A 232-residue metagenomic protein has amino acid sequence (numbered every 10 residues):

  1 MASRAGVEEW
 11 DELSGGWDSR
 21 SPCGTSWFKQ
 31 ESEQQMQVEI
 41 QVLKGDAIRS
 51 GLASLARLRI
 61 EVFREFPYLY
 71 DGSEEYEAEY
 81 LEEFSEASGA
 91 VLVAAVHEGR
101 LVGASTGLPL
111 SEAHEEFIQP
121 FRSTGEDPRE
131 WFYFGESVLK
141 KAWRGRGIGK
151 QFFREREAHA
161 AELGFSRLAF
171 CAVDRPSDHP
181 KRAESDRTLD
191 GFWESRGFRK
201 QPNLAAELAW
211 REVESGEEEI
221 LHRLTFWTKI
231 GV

Functional and structural regions predicted by a protein language model:
W27-S50, R57, E61: Conserved N-terminal entry element of GNAT/NAT acetyltransferase domains
A56-G72: Helix-loop element at the rim of GNAT/NAT acetyltransferase active sites that forms part of the acceptor-substrate
Y68-H97, T106: Active-site rim helix/loop that mediates acceptor-substrate recognition in acyltransferases
A104-S137, P180-K181, D186, A205-I220: Conserved acyl-donor/pantetheine-binding loop and adjacent beta-alpha core of acyl/acetyltransferases and related
L139, G145-A160: Conserved acetyl-CoA-binding loop-helix of GNAT-fold acetyltransferases
A160-R182: Conserved GNAT acetyl-CoA-binding A-motif
L189-N203: Conserved acetyl-CoA-binding loop of GNAT-fold acetyltransferases
